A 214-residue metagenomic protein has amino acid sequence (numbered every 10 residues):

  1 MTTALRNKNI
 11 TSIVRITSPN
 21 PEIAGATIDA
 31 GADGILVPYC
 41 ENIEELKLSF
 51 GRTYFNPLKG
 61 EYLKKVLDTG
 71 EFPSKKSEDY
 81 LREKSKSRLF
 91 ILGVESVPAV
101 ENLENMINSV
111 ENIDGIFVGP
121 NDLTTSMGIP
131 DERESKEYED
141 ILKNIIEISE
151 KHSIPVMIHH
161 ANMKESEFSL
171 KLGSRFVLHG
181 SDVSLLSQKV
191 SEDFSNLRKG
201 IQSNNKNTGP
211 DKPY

Functional and structural regions predicted by a protein language model:
M1-P21, I28, T53-L63, L81-K86 (+2 more regions): Alpha-helix-loop-beta-strand connector modules within alpha/beta enzyme cores
S12-I16, I35-V37, F90-E95, I116-V118 (+2 more regions): Hydrophobic faces of well-ordered beta-strands that scaffold small-molecule active sites in alpha/beta enzyme cores
E22, G34-E111, G115, P120 (+1 more regions): Conserved anion-binding
I28, I107-N108, L170-K171: Non-catalytic positions within long, well-ordered alpha-helices that form the structural scaffold/packing of enzyme
A32-V37, G51-K65, S126-D140, G180-D182: Glycine-rich tight-turn/loop motif centered on a GG-T
G34-L48, I116-T125, S174-D193: Glycine-rich phosphate-binding active-site loops on the catalytic face of alpha/beta enzymes
S181-L185, K189-Y214: Extended, intrinsically disordered, low-complexity segments
